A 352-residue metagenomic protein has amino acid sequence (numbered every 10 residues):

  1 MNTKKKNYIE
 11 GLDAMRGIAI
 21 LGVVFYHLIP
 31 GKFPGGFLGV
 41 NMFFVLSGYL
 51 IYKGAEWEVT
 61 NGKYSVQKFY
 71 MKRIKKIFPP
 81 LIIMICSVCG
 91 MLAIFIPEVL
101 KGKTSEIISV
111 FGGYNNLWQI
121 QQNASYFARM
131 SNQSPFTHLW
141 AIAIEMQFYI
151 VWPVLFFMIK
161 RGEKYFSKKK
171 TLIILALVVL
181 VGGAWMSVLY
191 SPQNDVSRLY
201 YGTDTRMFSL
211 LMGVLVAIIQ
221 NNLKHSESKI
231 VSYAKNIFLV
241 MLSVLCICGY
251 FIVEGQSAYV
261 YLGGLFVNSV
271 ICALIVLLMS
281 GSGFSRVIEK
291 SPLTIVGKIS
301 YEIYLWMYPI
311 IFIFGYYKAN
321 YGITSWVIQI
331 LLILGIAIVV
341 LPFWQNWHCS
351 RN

Functional and structural regions predicted by a protein language model:
N2-N352: Membrane-interface helix/loop caps of multi-pass membrane proteins
